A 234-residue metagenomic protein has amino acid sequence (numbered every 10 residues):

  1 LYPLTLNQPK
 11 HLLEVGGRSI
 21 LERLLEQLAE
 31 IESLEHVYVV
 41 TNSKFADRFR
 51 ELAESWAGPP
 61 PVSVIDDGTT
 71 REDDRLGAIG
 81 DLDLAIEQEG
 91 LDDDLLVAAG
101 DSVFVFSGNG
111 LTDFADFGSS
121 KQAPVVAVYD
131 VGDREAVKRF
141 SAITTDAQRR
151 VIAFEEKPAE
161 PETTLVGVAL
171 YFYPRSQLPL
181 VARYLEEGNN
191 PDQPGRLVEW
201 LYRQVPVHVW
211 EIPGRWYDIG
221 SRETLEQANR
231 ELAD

Functional and structural regions predicted by a protein language model:
L1, L28, F49-A53, V181 (+1 more regions): Hydrophobic packing residues within well-ordered alpha-helices of enzyme cores
L1-R48, P60-V62: N-terminal glycine-rich phosphate-binding loop and ensuing alpha1 helix
N7-L12, T69-E72, D113-F114, E186-E187: Short glycine-enriched, charge-decorated loop/helix-capping segments at active-site entrances that position
L12, A142-T145, V209: A structural signal for short hydrophobic beta-strand segments in well-ordered beta-sheet cores
I20-L24, D81-L84, R196-L197: Well-ordered alpha-helical segments embedded in enzymatic catalytic cores
V40, I65-G68, A127, K157 (+1 more regions): Conserved beta-strand termini and adjacent loop/short-helix elements that scaffold enzyme active sites in alpha/beta
A46-T145: Conserved beta-loop-beta/alpha segment of the NTase-like Rossmann-fold superfamily that binds/positions NTPs
L96, V103, T112-S119, A147-D218 (+1 more regions): Catalytic-core segments of class I nucleotidyltransferases/pyrophosphorylases that form NMP-activated intermediates
